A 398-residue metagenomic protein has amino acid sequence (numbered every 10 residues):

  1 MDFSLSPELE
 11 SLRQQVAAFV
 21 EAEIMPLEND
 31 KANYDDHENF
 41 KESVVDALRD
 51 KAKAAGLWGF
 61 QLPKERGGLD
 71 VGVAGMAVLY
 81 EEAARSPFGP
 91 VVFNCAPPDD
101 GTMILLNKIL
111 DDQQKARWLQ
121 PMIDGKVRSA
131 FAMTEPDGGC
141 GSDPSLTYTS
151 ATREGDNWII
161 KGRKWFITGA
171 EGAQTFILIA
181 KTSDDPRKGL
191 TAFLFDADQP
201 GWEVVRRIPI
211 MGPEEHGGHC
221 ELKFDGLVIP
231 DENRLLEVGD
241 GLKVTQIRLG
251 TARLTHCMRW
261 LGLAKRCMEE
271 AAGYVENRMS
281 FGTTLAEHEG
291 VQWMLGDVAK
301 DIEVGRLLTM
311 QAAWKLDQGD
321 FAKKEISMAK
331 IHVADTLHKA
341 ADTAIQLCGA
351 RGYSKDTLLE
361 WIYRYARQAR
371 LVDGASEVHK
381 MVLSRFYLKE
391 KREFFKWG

Functional and structural regions predicted by a protein language model:
M1-P90, C95-A96, I109-Q114, P121-K126 (+4 more regions): Alpha-helical interface subdomain recognition
V71, G141-S145, G169-A173, R187-G189 (+1 more regions): Short glycine/proline-enriched turns and hinge-like loops at secondary-structure junctions
A96-M103: Short, conserved phosphate-binding/catalytic loop or strand-edge motifs used in phosphoryl-/nucleotidyl-transfer
D99, G138-G139, W165-A170, P213 (+2 more regions): Glycine-rich phosphate/pyrophosphate-binding beta-alpha loops
G125-E135: A short, Trp-centered hydrophobic/proline-enriched beta-strand micro-motif
G138-D143, T147, R153, W158 (+1 more regions): Hydrophobic, small-residue-rich alpha-helical packing segments that form membrane-like cores
L146, P200-V228: Flexible, small-/acidic-enriched active-site or ligand-binding loops
N157, K161-V205: A short core secondary-structure module
